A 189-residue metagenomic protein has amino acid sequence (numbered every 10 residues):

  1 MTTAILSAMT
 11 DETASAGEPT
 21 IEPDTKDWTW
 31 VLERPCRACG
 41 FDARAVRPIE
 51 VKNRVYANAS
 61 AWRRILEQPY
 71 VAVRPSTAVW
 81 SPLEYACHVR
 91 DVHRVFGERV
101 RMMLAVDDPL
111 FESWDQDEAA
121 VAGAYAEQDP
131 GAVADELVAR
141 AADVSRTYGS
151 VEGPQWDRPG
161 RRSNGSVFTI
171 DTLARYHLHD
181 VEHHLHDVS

Functional and structural regions predicted by a protein language model:
T2-E33, Y70-A120, G153-S189: Short, contiguous alpha-helical
R34-V51, A132: Short, charged, low-complexity loops and linkers
R37, R47-I49, W62-R63, A86-C87 (+3 more regions): Short secondary-structure boundary micro-motifs
R37-F41, D117-Y125: A short small-residue
P48-V51, V55, A78-P82, V89 (+3 more regions): Hydrophobic alpha-helical segments and helix-packing faces
K52-W80: A glycine-rich, hydrophobic loop/mini-helix early in the fold
R54-R64, A120-R158, H177: Acidic/histidine-rich alpha-helical segments that form the ligand environment of transition-metal centers
